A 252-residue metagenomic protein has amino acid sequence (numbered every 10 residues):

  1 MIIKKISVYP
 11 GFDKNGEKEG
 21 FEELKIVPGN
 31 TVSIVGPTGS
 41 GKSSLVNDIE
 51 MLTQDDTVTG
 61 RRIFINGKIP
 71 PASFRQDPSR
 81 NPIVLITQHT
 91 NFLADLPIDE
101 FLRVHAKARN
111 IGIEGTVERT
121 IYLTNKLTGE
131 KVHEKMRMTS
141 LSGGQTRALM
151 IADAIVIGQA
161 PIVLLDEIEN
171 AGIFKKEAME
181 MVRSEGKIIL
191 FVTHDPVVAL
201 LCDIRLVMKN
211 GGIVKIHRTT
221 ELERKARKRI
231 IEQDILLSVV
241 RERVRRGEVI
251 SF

Functional and structural regions predicted by a protein language model:
T38, S43: Walker A/P-loop
I49-Q54: Helix-to-loop junction immediately C-terminal to a conserved catalytic motif
K68-V84: ABC ATPase NBD coupling module
L85-H89, A94-I113: Q-loop/switch helix immediately C-terminal to the Walker
M136-L141: Conserved ABC ATPase signature
G143-V163: GG-anchored amphipathic helix commonly corresponding to the ABC/SMC/Rad50 NBD signature/C-loop
L200-M208: Conserved catalytic segment of ABC-fold P-loop ATPases
G212-R245: Conserved beta-strand-loop-alpha-helix hinge in the C-terminal portion of ABC ATPase nucleotide-binding domains
